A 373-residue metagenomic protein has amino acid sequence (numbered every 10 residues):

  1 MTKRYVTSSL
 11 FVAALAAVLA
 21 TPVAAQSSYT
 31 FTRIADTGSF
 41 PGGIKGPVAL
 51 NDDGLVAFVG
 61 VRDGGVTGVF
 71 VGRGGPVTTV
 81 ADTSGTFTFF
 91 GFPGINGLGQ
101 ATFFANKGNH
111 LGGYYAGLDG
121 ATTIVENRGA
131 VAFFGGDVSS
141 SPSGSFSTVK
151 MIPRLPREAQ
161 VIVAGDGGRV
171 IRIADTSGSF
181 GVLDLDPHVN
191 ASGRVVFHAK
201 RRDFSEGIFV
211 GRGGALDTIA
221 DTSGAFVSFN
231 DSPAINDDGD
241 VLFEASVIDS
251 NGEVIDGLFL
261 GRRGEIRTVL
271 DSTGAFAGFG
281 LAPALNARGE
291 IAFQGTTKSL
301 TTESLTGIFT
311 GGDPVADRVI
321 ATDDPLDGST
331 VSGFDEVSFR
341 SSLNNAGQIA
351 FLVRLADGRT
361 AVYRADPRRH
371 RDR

Functional and structural regions predicted by a protein language model:
M1-F11: Bacterial N-terminal signal peptides that target proteins for export
S9-P22: Bacterial N-terminal signal peptides
A25-R373: Conserved "turn/edge" positions that cap or connect secondary-structure elements within repeat/scaffolded domains
